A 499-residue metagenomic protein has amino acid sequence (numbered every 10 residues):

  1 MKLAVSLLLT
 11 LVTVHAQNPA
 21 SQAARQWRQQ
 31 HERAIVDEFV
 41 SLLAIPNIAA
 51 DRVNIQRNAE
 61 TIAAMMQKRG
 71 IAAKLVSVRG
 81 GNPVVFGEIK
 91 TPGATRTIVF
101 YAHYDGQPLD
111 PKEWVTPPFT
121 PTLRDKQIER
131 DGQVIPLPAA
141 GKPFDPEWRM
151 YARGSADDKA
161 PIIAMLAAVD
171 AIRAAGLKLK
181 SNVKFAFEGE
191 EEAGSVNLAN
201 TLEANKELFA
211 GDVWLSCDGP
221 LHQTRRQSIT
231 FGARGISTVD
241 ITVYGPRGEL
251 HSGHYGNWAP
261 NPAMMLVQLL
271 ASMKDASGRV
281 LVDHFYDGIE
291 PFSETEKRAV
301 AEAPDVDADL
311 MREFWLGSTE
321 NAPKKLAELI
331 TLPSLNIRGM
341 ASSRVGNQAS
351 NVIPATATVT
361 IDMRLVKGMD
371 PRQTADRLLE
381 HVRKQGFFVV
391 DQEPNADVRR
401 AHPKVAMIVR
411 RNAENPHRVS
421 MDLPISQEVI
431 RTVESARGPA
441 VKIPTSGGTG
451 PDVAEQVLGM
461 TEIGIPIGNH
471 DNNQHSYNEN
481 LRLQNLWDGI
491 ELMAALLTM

Functional and structural regions predicted by a protein language model:
M1-L7: Sec-dependent signal peptide recognition, specifically the positively charged N-region followed immediately by
L8-A16: Hydrophobic h-region of N-terminal signal peptides that target proteins for export in Gram-negative bacteria
A16-N54, R69, K112-E113, A233: N-terminal hydrophobic or amphipathic helices/low-complexity stretches enriched in small/hydrophobic/Pro/Gly
E38, I48-Y101, T116, T120: A non-catalytic alpha/beta surface segment that caps or lines the substrate-entry region of metallo-dependent hydrolase
G93-A94, Q107, Q223, L281-T356 (+3 more regions): An extended, acidic, His-containing surface patch that forms the Zn2+-binding/catalytic region of metallohydrolases
T95-K184, D488: Active-site metal-coordination/substrate-binding segment of hydrolases, especially metallo-dependent peptidases
K142-G232: Acidic/histidine-rich catalytic neighborhood of metal-dependent amide-processing enzymes
G256-S277: A short core secondary-structure module
